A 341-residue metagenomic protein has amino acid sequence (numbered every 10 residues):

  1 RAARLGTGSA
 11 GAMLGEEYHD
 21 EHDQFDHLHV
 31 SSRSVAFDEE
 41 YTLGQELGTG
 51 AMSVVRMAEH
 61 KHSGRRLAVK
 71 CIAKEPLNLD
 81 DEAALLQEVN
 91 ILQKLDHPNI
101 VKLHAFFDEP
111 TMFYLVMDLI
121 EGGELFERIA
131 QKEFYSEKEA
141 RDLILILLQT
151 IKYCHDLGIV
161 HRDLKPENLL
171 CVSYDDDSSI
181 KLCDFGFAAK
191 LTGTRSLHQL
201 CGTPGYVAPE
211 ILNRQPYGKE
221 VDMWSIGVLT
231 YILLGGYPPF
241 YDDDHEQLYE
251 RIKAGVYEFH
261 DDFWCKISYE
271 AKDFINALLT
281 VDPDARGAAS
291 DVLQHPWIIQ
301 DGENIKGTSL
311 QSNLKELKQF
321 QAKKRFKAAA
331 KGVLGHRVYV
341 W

Functional and structural regions predicted by a protein language model:
L43-A51, V55: Protein kinase glycine-rich loop
R66, C71-L95: Conserved N-lobe beta3->alphaC-helix segment of eukaryotic protein kinase catalytic domains
F106: Activation-segment/catalytic-loop signature of the eukaryotic protein kinase fold
P110-E124, R128: Conserved short submotifs of the Hanks-type protein kinase catalytic core that shape the nucleotide-binding pocket
L143-I144: Activation segment signature within eukaryotic-like protein kinase domains
L147-I159: Protein kinase catalytic-loop region centered on the HRD/HxD motif
F187-A189: Activation segment
S290-W341: C-terminal regulatory tails of eukaryotic serine/threonine kinases
